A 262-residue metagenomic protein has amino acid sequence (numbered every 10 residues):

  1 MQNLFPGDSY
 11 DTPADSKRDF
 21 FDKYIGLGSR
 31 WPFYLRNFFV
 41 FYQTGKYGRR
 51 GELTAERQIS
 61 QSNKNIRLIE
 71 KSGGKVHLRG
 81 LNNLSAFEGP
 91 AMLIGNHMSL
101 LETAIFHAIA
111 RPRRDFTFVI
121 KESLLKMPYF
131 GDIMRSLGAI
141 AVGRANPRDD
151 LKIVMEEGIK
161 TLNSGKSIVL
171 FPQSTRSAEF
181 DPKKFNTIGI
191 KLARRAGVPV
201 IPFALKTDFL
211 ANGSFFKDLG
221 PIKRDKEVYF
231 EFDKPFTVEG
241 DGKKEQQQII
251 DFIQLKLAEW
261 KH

Functional and structural regions predicted by a protein language model:
M1-P90, A104-I105: Membrane-anchoring hydrophobic helices of lipid-metabolizing enzymes
P32-F33, V40-G48, F87-N146: Catalytic core of membrane glycerolipid acyltransferases/transacylases, capturing the structured, soluble-facing
R50-L81, R114-E156: Membrane-interfacial amphipathic helices and adjacent loop/beta segments that form the lipid-substrate binding surface
L78, L93, F118, F230-F232: Generic preference for hydrophobic
P90-M92, G165-F171: Residue-level preference for the first positions of well-ordered beta-strands
I109, I133, K160, K191-L192: Hydrophobic/aromatic ligand-binding patch that stacks against planar heteroaromatic rings of cofactors or nucleotides
F130-G131, S167, A178-K244: A cross-family acyltransferase "interaction/gating" segment
S174: Active-site metal-binding loops of divalent metal-dependent hydrolases
